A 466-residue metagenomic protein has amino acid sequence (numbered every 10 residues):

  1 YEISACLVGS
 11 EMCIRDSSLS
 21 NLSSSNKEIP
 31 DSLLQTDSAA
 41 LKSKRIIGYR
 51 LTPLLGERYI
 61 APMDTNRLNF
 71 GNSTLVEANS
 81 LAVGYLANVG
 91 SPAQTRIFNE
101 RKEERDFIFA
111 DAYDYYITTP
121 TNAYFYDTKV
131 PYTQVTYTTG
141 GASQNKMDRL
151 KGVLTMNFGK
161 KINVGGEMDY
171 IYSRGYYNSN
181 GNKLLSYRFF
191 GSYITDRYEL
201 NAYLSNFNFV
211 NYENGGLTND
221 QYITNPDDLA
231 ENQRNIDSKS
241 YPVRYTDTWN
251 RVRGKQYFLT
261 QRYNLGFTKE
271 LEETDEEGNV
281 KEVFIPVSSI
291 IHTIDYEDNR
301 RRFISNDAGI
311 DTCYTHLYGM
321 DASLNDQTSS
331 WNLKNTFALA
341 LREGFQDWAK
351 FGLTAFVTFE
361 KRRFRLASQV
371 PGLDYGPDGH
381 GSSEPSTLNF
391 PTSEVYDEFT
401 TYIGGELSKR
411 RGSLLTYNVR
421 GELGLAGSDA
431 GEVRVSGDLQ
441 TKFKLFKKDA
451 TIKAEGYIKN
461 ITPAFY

Functional and structural regions predicted by a protein language model:
Y1-D16: Single conserved hydrophobic/aromatic residue that forms the stacking wall/gate of nucleotide- or nucleobase-binding
I14, T128-V130, R244-D307, T312 (+1 more regions): Exposed, low-structure sequence patches enriched in small/polar residues
N21-K129: Acidic, small-polar-rich N-terminal luminal/periplasmic segments of exported/outer-membrane proteins
S38, G140-A142, I171-F190, R244-R253 (+2 more regions): Outer-membrane beta-barrel proteins
A82-Y85, Y176-L184, F190-K255, F446-Y466: Outer-membrane beta-barrel translocator/channel fold
R105-D111, T119-V153, G175-Y176: Short strand-turn segments of transmembrane beta-barrel domains in outer membranes, especially the first one or two
P131-G141, V164-Y176, L414-G427: Transmembrane beta-strand segments that form the barrel wall of outer-membrane beta-barrel proteins
R149-S173, V435-G437, T441: Hydrophobic/aromatic-rich, well-ordered segments within soluble, folded domains that form packed cores
